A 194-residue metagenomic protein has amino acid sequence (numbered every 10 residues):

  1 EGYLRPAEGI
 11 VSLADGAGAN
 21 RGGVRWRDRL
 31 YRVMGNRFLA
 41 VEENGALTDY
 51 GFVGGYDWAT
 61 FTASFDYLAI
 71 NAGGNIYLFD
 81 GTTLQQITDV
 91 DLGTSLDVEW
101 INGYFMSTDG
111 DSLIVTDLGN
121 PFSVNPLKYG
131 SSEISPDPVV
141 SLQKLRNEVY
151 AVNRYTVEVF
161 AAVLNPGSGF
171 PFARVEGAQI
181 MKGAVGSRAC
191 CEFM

Functional and structural regions predicted by a protein language model:
E1-L47, S95-N165: N-terminal beta-propeller domains
L4, R32, G51, D57 (+6 more regions): Compositionally biased, intrinsically disordered low-complexity regions enriched in proline and serine
I10, A46-D49, T83-Q86, S123 (+1 more regions): Predominantly a core beta-strand signature of beta-propeller blades across repeat-based propeller domains
S12-G16, Y50-G54, I87-L92, S131-I134 (+1 more regions): Surface loop/turn motifs at the tips and blade-to-blade linkers of beta-strand repeat domains
N20-R21, R27-Y31, W58-T60, F65-I70 (+1 more regions): Short linear motifs in intrinsically disordered
M34, E42-N44, A72, F79-T83 (+2 more regions): Short acidic-glycine loop/turn motifs at beta-strand connectors
T48-F52, Y56-W58, D66-D97, I101: Disordered, low-complexity "stalk" and linker segments at domain junctions of extracellular and cell-surface proteins
F65-L68, G74, D89, V98 (+2 more regions): Beta-sheet-dominated scaffold domains
